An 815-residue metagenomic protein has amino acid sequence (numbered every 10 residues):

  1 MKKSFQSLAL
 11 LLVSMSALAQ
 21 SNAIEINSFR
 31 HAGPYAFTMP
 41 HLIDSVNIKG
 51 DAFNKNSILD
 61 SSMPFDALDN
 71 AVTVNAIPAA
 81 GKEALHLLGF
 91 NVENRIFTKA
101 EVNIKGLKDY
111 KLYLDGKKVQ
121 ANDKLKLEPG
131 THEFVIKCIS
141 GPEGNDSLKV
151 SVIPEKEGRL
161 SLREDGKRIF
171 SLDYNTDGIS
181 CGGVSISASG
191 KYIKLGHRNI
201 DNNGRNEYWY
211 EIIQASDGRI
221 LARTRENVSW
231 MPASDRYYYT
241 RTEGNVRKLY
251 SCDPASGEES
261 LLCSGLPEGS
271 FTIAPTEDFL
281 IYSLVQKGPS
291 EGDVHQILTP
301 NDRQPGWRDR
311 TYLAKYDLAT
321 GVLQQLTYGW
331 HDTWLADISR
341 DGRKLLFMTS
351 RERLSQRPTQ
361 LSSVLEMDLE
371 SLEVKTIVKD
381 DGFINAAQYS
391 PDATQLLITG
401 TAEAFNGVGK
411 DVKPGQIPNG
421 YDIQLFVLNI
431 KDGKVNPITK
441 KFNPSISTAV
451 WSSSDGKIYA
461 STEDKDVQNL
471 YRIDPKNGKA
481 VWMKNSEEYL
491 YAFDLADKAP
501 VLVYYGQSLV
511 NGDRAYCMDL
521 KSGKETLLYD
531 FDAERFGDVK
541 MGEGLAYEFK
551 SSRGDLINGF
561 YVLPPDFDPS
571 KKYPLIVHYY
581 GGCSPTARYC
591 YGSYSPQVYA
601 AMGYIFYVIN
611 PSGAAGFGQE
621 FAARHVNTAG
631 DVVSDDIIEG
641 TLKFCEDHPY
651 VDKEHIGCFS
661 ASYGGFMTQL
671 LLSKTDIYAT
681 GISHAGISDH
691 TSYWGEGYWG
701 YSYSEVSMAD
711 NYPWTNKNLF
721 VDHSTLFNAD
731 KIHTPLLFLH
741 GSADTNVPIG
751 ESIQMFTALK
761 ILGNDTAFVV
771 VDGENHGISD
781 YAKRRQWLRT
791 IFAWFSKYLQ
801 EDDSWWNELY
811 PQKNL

Functional and structural regions predicted by a protein language model:
Q20-V74, E133-I169: Accessory carbohydrate-binding/adhesion or oligomerization-edge regions at the termini of glycan-active proteins
T98-L112, F134: Aromatic-lined ligand-binding clefts that engage carbohydrates, nucleic acids, or primary amines
D173-Y174, G178-A188, Y192-G204, I281-V285 (+8 more regions): Non-catalytic accessory segments flanking enzyme active sites
D177-G178, H197-W209, T240-Y250, C263-G269 (+10 more regions): A flexible loop/linker signature enriched in serine peptidases of the S9 family
V184-Y192, V228-Y238, F271-F279, A336-K344 (+4 more regions): Blade-terminus and WD-like Trp-Asp/Gly-His loop motifs, strongest in beta-propeller folds
Q214-D217, D253-G257, D317-G321, D368-L372 (+3 more regions): Short loop/turn segments that connect beta-strands within beta-propeller blades
Y529-E654, A661, G695-Y703: Cap/lid segment of the alpha/beta-hydrolase catalytic domain
V608-L815: Active-site-proximal cap/loop segments of hydrolase catalytic domains
